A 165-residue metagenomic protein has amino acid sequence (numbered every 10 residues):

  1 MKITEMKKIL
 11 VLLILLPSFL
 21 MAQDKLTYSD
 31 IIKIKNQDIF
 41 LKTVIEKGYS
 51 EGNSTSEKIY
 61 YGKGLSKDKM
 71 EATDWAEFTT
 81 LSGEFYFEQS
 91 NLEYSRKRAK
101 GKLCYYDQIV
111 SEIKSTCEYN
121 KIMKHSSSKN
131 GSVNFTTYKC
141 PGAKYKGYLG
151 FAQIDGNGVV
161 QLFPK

Functional and structural regions predicted by a protein language model:
M1-L26: Bacterial Sec-dependent N-terminal signal peptides
Q23, P164-K165: Short, solvent-exposed mixed-charge patches
Q23-E84: N-terminal leader/targeting segments
L41-Y60, S115-T137: Short glycine-rich, low-complexity/disordered patches
A72-V133: Long, charged/polar, surface-exposed segments that mediate recognition or autoinhibition
T136-Y138, V160-L162: Short linear proline/tyrosine/threonine-rich motifs used for host-factor recruitment and membrane trafficking/assembly
Y138-G156: Short, exposed beta-strand-loop hairpins at the edges of beta-sheets in extracellular/periplasmic proteins
